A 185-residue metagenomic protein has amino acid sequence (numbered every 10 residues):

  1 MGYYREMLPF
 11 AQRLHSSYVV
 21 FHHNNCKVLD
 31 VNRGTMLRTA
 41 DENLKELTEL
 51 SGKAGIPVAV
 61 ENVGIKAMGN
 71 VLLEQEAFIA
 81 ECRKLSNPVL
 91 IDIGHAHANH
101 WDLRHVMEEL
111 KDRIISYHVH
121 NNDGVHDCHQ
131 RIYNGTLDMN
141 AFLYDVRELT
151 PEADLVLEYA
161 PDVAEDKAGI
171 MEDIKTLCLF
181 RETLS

Functional and structural regions predicted by a protein language model:
M1-V89: Active-site acidic/histidine proton-transfer and metal-coordination neighborhood in alpha/beta enzyme cores
P9, S17, V71, E76-L90 (+1 more regions): Histidine-acidic metal/acid-base catalytic patches
